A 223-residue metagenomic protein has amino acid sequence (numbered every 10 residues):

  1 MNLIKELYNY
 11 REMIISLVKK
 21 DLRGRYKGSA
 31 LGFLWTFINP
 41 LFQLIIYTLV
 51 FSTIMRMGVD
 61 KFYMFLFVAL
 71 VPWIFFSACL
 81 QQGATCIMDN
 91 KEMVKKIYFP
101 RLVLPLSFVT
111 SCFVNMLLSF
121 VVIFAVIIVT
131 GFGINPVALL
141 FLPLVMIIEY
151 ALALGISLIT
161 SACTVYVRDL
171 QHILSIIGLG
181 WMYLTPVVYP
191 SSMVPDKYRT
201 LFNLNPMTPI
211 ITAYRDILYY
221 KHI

Functional and structural regions predicted by a protein language model:
M1-I223: Hydrophobic transmembrane alpha-helices and immediately adjacent juxtamembrane helices of multi-pass inner-membrane
